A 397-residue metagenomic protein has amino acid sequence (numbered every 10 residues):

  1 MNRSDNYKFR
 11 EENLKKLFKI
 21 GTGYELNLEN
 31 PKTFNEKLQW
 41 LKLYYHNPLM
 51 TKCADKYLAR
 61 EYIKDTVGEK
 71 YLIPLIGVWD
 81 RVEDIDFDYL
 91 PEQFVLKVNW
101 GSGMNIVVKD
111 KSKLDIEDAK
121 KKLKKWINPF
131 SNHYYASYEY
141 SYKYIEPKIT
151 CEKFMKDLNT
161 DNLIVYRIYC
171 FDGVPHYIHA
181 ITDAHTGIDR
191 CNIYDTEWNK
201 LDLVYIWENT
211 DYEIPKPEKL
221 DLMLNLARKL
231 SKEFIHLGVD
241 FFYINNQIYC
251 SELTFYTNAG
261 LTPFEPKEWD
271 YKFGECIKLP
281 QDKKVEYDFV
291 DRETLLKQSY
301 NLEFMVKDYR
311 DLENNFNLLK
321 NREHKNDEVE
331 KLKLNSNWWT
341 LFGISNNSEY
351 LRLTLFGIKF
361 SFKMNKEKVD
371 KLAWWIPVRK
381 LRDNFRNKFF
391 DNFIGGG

Functional and structural regions predicted by a protein language model:
M1-H46: Non-cleavable N-terminal signal-anchor transmembrane helices
S4-F9, L90, L114-Y205, I248-Y249: Phosphate-binding site of ATP-dependent enzymes
N30-K111, P129-Y138: A conserved helix-loop-beta module that forms one wall/lid of the active-site cleft in ATP-utilizing catalytic domains
R60, E83-D86, S102-V107, N159-T160 (+4 more regions): Short catalytic/ligand-binding loop motif for oxyanion handling, primarily in non-cytosolic enzymes, centered on
Y142-K148, N192-I248: A long amphipathic alpha-helix within ATP-dependent nucleotide-binding catalytic cores
Y243-N317: C-terminal active-site "lid" helix and adjoining low-complexity regulatory extension at the edge of ATP-using catalytic
E293-G397: Boundary detector for helix-to-coil junctions that initiate low-complexity/charged tails
